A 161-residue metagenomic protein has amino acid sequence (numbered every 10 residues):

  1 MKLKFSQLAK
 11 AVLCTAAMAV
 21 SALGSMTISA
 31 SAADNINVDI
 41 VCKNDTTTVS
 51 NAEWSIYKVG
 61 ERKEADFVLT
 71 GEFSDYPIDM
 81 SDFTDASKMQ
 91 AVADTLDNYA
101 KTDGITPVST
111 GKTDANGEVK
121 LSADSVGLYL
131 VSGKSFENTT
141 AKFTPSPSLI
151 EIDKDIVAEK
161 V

Functional and structural regions predicted by a protein language model:
K2-V161: Solvent-exposed loop/turn and edge beta-strand elements of beta-rich ligand-binding domains
